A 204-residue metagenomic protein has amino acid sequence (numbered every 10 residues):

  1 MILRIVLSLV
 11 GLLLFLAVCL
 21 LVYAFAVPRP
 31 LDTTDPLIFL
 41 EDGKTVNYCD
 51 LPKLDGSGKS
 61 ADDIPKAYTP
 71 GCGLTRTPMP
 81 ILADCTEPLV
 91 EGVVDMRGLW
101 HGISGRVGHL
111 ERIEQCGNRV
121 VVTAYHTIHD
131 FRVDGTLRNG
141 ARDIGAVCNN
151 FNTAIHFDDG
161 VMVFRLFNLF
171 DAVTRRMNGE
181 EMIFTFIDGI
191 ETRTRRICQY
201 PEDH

Functional and structural regions predicted by a protein language model:
L3-G11, L16-H109, Q199-H204: Amphipathic/hydrophobic helical signal segments and adjacent flexible N-terminal regions that mediate secretion
V93-H101, C116-V121, R138-D143, F157-F164 (+1 more regions): Short, hydrophobic/aromatic-rich segments at coil-to-beta transitions
R106-H109, L166-F170, I190: Solvent-exposed loop/turn segments connecting transmembrane beta-strands in outer-membrane beta-barrel proteins
R106-N150: N-terminal glycine/threonine-rich, aromatic-flanked beta-hairpin/loop signature
A124, R165-N168, T185-F186: Residue-level recognition of conserved beta-strand positions in structured domain cores
N149-G179: Acidic, glycine-rich flexible loop segments
T174, E181-G189: Short, exposed beta-strand-loop hairpins at the edges of beta-sheets in extracellular/periplasmic proteins
R176-N178, T194-H204: Short beta-strand-to-coil "C-cap" segments at the C-terminal boundary of structured domains/repeats, marking
